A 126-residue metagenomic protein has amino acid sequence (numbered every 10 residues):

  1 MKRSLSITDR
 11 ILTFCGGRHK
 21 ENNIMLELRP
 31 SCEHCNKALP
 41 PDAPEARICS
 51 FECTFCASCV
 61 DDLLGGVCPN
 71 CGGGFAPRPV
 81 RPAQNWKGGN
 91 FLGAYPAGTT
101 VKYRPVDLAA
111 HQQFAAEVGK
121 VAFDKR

Functional and structural regions predicted by a protein language model:
S4-S6: Serine residues within intrinsically disordered or low-complexity segments
T13-I24: Short, Lys/Arg-enriched N-terminal segments with co-localized hydrophobic residues within the first ~10-30 amino acids
I24-R126: Intrinsically disordered, low-complexity regulatory regions in eukaryotic proteins
